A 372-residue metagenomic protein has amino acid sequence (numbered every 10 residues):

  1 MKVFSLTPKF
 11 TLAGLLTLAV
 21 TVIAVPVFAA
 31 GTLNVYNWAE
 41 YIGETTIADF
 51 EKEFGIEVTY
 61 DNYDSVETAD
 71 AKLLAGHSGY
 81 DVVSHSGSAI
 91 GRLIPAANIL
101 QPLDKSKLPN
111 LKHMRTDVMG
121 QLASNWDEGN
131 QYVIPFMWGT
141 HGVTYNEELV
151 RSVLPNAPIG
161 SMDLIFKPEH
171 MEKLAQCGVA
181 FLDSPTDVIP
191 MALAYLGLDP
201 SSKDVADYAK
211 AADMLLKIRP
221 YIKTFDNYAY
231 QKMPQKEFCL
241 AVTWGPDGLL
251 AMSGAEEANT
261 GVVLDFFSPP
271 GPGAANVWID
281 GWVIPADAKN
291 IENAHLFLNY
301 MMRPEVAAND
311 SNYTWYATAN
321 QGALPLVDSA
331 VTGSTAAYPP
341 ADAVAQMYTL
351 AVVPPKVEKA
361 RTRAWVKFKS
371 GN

Functional and structural regions predicted by a protein language model:
I23-A29: Sec/Tat signal peptide C-region and signal peptidase I cleavage site
A30-P95: Early extracytoplasmic/lumenal segment of secretory-pathway proteins
Y80-H85, K223, C239-W244: Paired acidic/hydrophobic, glycine-rich loop segments that form the ligand-binding mouth/hinge of periplasmic-binding
S84-G91, P95-K223, Y228-Y230: Extracytoplasmic ligand-binding site segments that recognize negatively charged/polar headgroups
A89-R92, L240-G261: A ligand-binding cleft/hinge motif common to bilobed small-molecule-binding domains
Y208-L216, T260-V283: Periplasmic-binding protein-like
D280, P285-Q346: Mature extracytoplasmic/periplasmic domains
A341-N372: Conserved C-terminal helix/tail region of periplasmic/extracytoplasmic solute-binding proteins
